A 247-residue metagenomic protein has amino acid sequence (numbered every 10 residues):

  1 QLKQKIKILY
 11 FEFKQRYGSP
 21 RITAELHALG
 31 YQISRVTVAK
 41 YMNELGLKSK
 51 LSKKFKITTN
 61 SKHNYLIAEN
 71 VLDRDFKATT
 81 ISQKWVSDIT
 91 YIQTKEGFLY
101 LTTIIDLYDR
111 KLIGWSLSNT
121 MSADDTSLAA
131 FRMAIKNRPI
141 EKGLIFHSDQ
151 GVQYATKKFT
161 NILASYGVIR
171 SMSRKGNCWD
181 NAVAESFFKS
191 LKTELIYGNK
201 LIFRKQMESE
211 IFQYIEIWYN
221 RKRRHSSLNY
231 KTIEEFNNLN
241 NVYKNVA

Functional and structural regions predicted by a protein language model:
Q1-T80, N177, T232-N240: Basic, flexible linker segments flanking DNA-binding modules in nucleic acid-interacting mobile-element proteins
I6, I22, V38, M42 (+12 more regions): Mobile genetic element proteins and their domesticated derivatives, centered on retroelements and DNA transposons
Q15, Y31, K77, T94-K95 (+3 more regions): Conserved, non-catalytic sequence blocks in retroelement Pol enzymes and Pol-derived host proteins
T58-S61, S148-Q150, T156-F159, R170-K192 (+2 more regions): RNase H-like two-metal-ion nuclease catalytic core shared by retroviral integrases and related mobile-element nucleases
R74-I113, T120-M121: An active-site-proximal beta-strand-loop segment
S116-P139, A155: Active-site beta-loop-alpha junctions of metal-dependent nucleic acid enzymes, especially the RNase H-like/DDE
K157, A164-V168, K192-A247: C-terminal domain-tail junction helix/linker
